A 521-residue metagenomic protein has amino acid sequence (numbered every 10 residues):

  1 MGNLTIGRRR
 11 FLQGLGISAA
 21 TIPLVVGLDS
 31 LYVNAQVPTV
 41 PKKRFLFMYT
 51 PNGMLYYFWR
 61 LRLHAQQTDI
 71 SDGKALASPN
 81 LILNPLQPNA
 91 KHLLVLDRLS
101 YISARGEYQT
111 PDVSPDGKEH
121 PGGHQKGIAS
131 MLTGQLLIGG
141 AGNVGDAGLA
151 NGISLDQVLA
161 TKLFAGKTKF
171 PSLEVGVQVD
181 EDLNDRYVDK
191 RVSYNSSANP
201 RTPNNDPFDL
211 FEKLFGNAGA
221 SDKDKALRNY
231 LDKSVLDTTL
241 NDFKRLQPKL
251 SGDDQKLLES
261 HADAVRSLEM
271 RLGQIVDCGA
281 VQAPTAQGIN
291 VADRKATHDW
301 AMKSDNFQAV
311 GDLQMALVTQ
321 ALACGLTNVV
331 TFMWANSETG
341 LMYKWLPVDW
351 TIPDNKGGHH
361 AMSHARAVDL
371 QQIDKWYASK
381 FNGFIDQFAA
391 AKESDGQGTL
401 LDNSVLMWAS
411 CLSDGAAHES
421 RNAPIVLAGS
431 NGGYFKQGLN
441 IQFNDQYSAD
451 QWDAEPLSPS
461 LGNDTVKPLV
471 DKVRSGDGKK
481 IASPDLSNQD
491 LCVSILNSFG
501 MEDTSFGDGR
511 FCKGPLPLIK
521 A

Functional and structural regions predicted by a protein language model:
M1-A521: Ligand-binding pockets and gating/stacking loops
